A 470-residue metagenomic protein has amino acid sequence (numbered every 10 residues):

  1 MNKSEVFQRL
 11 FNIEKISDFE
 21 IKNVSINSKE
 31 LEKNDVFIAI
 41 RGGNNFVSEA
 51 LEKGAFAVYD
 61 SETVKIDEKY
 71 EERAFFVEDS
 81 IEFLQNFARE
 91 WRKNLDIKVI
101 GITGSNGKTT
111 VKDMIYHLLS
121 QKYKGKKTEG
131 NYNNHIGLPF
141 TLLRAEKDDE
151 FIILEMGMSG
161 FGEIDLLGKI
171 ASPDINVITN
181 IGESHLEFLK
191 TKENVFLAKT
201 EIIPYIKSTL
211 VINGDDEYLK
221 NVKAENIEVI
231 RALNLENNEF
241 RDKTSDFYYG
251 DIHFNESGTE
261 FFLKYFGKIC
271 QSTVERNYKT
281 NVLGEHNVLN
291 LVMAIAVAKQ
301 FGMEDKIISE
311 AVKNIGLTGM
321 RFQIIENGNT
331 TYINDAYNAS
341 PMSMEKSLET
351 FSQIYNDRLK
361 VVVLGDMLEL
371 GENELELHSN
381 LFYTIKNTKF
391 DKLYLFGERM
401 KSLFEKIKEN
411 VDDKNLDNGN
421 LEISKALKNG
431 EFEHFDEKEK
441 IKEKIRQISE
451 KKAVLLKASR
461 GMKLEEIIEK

Functional and structural regions predicted by a protein language model:
M1-N86, Y248, L283, S352-Y355 (+2 more regions): N-terminal leader/targeting and accessory segments in enzymes
E5-Q8, E82-G214, Y218-N226, A298-F301 (+3 more regions): Phosphate-binding loop of NTP-binding sites
D35, A50, F87, I102 (+13 more regions): Residue-level signal for inorganic ion chemistry
R41-G43, T318, A336-V411: Active-site beta-alpha connecting loops in nucleotide-dependent enzymes
D60, K65-Y70, I175-Y332, N356-R358 (+4 more regions): Acidic, Mg2+-coordinating active-site environments of NTP-dependent enzymes
A74-D79, G430-I441: Short acidic-hydrophobic, aromatic-tinged amphipathic segments that line or gate anion-handling sites
I102, G319-R321, A458-G461, E465-E466: ATP-dependent carboxylate/acyl-activation modules
K169, K440-I448: Short amphipathic alpha-helix with an adjacent loop that forms part of the alpha/beta core around
